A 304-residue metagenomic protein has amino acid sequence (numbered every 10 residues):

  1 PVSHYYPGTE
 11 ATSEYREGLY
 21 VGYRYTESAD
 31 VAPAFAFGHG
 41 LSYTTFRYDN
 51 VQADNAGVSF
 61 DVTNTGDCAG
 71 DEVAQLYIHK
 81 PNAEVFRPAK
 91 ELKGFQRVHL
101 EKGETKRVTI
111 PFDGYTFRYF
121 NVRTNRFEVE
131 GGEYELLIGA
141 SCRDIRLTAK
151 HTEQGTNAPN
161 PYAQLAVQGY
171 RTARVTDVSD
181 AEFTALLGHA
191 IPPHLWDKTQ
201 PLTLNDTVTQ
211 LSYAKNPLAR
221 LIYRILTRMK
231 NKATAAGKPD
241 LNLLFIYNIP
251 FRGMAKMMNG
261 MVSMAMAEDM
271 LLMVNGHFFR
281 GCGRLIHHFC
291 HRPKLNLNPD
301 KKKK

Functional and structural regions predicted by a protein language model:
P1-D71, G131, L136-I138: Secreted, periplasmic, or luminal enzymes acting at the cell surface/secretory milieu
N55-G57, T105-T109, R146: Intrinsic-disorder/low-complexity, polar/charged segments enriched in Ser/Thr/Lys/Arg/Asp/Glu/Gln
D67-E84, K90-L92: Short acidic, flexible loop segments centered on an aromatic residue
E84-V122: Intrinsically disordered, low-complexity Pro/Gly/Ser/Thr-rich segments with frequent PxxP/GP/PP motifs and embedded
G114-P161: Terminal connector regions
A149-I225: Charged, amphipathic alpha-helical linkers/stalks
G237-K304: C-terminal non-catalytic accessory extensions
